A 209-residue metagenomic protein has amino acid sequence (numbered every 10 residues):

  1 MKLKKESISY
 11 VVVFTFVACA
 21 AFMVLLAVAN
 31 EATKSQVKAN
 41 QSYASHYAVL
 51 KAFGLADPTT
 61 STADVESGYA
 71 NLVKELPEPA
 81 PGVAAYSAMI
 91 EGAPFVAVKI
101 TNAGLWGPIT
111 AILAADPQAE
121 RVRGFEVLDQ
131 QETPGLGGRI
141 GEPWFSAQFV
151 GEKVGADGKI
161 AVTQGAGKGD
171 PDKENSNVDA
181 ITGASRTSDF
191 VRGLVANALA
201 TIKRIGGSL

Functional and structural regions predicted by a protein language model:
K2-L209: Flexible, solvent-exposed loop/hinge segments and secondary-structure transition points
